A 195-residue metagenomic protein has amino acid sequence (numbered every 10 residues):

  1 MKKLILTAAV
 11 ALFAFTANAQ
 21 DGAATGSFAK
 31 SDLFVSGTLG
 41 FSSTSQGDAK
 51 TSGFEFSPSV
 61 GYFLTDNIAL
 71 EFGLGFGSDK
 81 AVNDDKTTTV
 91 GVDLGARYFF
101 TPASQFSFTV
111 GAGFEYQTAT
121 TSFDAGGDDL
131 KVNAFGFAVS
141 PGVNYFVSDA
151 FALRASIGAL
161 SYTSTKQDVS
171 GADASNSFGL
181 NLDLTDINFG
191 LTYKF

Functional and structural regions predicted by a protein language model:
L4-A11, F15-S36, Y98-T101: Outer-membrane beta-barrel biogenesis signature
Q20-D66, L70-G73, D186-F195: Short glycine/proline- and aromatic-enriched beta-strand/turn motifs that initiate or cap beta-hairpins
A23-A24, S78-V82, G142, V147-F195: Predominantly the C-terminal beta-signal and adjacent terminal strand-loop region of outer-membrane beta-barrel
S31-L33, K50-F56, K86-V92, F106 (+2 more regions): Residues that define the transmembrane beta-barrel architecture of outer-membrane proteins
G37-F41, P58-Y62, L74-F76, V92-Y98 (+4 more regions): Residues on the lipid-exposed face of transmembrane beta-strands in outer-membrane beta-barrel proteins
S45-F54, K80-V90, A119-N133, T165-S175: Outer-membrane beta-barrel translocator domains and adjoining extracellular loop/strand segments of Gram-negative
D66, E71-P102: Mid-chain, structured segments of secreted extracytoplasmic proteins
N67-L70, S104-F106, Y145, A150-L153: Repeated loop/turn-to-beta-strand initiation elements of outer-membrane beta-barrel proteins
